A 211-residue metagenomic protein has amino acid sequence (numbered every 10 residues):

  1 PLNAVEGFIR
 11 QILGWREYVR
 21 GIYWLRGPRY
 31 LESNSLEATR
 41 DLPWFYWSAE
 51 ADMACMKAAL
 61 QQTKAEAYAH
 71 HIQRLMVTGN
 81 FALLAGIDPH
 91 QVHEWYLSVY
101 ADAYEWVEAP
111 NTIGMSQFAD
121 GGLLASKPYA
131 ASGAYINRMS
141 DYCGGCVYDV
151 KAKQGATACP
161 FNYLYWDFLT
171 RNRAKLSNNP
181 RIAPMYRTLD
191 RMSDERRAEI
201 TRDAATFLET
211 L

Functional and structural regions predicted by a protein language model:
P1-L211: C-terminal catalytic domain of photolyase/cryptochrome flavoproteins, centering on the FAD-binding pocket
